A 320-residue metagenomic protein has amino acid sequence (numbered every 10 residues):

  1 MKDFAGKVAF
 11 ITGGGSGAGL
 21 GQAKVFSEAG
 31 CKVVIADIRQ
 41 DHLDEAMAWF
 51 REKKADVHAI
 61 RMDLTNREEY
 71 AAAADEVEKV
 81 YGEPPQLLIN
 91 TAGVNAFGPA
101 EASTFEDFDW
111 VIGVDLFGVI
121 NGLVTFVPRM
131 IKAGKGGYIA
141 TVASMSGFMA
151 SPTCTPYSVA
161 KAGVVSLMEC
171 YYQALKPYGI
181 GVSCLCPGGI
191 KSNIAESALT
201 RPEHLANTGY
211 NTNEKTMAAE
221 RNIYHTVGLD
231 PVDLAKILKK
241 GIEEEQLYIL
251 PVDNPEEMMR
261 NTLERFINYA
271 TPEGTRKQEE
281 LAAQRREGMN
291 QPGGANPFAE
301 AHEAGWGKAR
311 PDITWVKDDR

Functional and structural regions predicted by a protein language model:
K2-V34: Canonical Rossmann dinucleotide-binding motif of NAD(H)/NADP(H)-dependent dehydrogenases/reductases, specifically
A29, M149, C170-I180: Active-site-adjacent segment of SDR/Rossmann-fold oxidoreductases
Q40-D41, R61-A72, F105: The beta1-alpha1 cofactor-binding region of Rossmann-like NAD(H)/NADP(H)-dependent oxidoreductases
P99-A100, T104-I112: Substrate-binding pocket helix/loop in short-chain dehydrogenase/reductase
L123, A160: Active-site helix of classical SDR
S144: Residue(s) in the substrate-gating loop at a strand-loop-helix junction that position the organic substrate next
A174-D253: SDR active-site lid
